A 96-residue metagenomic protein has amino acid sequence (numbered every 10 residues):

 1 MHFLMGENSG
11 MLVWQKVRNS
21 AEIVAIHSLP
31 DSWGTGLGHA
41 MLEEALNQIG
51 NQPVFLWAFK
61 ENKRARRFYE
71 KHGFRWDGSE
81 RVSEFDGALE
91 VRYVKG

Functional and structural regions predicted by a protein language model:
M1-W33, H39-Q48: Acetyl-CoA-dependent GNAT
T35, H39, A88-G96: Accessory recognition modules or surfaces
Q48-K60: Conserved GNAT acetyl-CoA-binding A-motif
F55-A58, R75-V91: Conserved catalytic-core motifs of GNAT/GCN5-like acyltransferases
Y69, F74: Conserved active-site tyrosine of GNAT-family acetyltransferases
